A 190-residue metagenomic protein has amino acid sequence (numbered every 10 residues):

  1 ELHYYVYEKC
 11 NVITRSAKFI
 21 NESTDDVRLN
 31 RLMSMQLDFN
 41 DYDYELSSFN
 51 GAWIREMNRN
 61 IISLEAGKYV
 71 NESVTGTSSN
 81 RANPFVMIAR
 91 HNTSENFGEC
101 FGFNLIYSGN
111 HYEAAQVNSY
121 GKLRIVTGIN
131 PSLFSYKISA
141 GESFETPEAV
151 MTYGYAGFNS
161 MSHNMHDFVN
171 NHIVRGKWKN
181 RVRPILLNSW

Functional and structural regions predicted by a protein language model:
E1-Q116, S132-F134: Polysaccharide-binding surfaces and accessory modules of carbohydrate-active proteins
T14, E145, P184: Active-site-proximal, glycine-rich beta->alpha crossover segments in alpha/beta enzymes that shape flexible
A17, G141, L187: Conserved, mostly hydrophobic/aromatic
F97, S119, K179-R181: A short, polar/charged loop/turn motif at coil->beta-strand junctions and beta-hairpin connectors
S119-S139: Short acidic, Pro/Gly- and aromatic-enriched capping/linker segments at domain boundaries
Y136-Y155: Short Pro-Gly-centered flexible turn/kink motifs
T152-N164: Short, Lys/Arg- and Gly-enriched loop/turn segments at beta-strand edges
N164-W190: An acidic-aromatic substrate-binding cleft motif
